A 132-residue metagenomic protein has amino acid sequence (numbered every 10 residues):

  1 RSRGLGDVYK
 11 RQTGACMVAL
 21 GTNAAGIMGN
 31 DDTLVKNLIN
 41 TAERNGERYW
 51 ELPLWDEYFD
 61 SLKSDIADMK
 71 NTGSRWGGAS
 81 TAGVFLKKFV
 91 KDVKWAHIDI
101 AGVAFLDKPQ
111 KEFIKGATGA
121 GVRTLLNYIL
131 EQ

Functional and structural regions predicted by a protein language model:
R3-Q132: A generic structural signal for tightly packed, nonpolar segments enriched in small/aliphatic residues
